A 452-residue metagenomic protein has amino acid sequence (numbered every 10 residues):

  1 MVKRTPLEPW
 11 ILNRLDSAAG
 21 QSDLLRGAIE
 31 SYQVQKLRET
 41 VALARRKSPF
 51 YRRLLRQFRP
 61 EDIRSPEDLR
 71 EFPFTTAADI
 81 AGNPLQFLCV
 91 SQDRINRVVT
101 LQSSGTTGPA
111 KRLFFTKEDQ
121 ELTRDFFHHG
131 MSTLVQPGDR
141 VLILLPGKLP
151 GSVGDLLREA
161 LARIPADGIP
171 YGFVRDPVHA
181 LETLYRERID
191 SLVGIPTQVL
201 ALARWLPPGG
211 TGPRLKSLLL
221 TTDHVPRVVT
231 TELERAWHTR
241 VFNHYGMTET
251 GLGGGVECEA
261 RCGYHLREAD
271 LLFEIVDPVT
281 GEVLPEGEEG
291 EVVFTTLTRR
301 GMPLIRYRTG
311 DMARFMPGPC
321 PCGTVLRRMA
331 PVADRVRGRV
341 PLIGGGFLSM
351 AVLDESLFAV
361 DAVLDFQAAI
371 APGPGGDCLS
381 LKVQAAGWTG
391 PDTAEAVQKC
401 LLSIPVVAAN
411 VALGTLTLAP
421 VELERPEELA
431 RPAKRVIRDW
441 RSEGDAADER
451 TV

Functional and structural regions predicted by a protein language model:
M1-Q102, G108-L122, H129, P213 (+2 more regions): Nucleotide 5′-phosphate-binding alpha/beta core
V2-R14, A18-G20, A77-A236, F242 (+5 more regions): Active-site phosphate/ATP/adenylate-binding loop shared across adenylate-forming ligases
P109, G281-E282, G346: Residue-level signal for well-ordered, solvent-exposed loop/turn and beta-edge residues enriched in charged/polar side
R140-L144, V293, K382: Short, well-ordered beta-strand segments
G168, V241, F273, F366 (+1 more regions): Generic structural signal for residues in well-ordered beta-strands
Y171-F173, H244-G246, V276, A371 (+1 more regions): Conserved beta-strand termini and adjacent loop/short-helix elements that scaffold enzyme active sites in alpha/beta
L192, T298-A409: AMP-binding/adenylate-forming catalytic core of the ANL superfamily
V225, T231-P319: Conserved AMP-binding/adenylate-forming
